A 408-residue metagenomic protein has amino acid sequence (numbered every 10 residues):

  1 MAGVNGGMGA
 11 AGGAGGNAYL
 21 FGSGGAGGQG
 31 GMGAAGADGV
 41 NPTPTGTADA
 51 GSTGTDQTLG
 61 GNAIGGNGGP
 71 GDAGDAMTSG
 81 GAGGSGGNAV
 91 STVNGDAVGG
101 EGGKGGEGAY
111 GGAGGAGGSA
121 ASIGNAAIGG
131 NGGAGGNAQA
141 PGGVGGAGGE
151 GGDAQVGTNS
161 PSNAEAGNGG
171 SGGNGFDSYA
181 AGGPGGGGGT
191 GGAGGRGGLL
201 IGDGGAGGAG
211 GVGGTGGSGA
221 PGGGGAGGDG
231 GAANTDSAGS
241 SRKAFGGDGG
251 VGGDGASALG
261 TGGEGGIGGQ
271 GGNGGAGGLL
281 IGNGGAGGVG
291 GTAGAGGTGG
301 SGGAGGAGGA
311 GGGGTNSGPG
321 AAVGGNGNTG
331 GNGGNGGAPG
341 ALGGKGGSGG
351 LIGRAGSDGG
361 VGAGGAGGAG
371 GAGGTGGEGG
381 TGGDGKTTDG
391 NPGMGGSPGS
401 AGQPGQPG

Functional and structural regions predicted by a protein language model:
M1-G408: Glycine-centric low-complexity repeats
